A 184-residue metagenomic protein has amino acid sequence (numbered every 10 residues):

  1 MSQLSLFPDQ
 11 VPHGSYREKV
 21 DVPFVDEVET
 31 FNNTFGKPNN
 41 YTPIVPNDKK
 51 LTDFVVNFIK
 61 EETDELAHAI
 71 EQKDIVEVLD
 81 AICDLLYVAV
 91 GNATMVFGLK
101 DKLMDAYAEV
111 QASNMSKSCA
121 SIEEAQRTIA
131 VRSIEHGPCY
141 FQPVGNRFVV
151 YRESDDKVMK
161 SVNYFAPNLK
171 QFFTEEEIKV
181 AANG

Functional and structural regions predicted by a protein language model:
S2-G184: Flexible "arm" and connector segments at domain edges
